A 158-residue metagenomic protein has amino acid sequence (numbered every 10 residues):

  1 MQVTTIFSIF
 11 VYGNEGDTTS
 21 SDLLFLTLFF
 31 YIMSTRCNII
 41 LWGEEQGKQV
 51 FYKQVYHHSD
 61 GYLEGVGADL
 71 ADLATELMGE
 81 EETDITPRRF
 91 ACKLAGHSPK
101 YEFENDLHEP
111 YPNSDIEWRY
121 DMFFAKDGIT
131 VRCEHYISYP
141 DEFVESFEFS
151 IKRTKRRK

Functional and structural regions predicted by a protein language model:
I6-I9, G13-I32: Short, Lys/Arg-enriched N-terminal segments with co-localized hydrophobic residues within the first ~10-30 amino acids
M33-R36, V50-F51: Short, well-ordered loop/turn elements at secondary-structure boundaries
C37-L41: Short beta-strand scaffold segments in enzyme catalytic cores
E44-Y52: Short, solvent-exposed loop/turn segments that connect beta-strands within catalytic domains and beta-strand-rich
F51-E64: Short, solvent-exposed aromatic-acidic interface loops
V66-A71: Cysteine protease-like catalytic core of ubiquitin/ubiquitin-like
A74-K158: Low-complexity intrinsically disordered segments
